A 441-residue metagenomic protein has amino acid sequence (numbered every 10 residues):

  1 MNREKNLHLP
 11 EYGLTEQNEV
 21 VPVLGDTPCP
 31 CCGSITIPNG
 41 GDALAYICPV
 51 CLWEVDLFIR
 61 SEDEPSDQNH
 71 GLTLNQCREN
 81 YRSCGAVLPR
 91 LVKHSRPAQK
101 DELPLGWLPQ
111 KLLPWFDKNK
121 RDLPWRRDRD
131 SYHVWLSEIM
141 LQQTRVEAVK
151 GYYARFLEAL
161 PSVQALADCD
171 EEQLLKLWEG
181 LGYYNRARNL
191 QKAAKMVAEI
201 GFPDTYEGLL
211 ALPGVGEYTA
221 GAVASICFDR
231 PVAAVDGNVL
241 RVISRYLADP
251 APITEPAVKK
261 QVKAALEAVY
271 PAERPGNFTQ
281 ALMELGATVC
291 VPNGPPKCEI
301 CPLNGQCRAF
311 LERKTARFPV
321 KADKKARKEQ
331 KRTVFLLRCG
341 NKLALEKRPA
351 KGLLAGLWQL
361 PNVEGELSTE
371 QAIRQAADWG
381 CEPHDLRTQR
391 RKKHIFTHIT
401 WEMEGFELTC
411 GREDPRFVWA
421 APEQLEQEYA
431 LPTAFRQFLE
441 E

Functional and structural regions predicted by a protein language model:
M1-P22, S61-L103: Short, intrinsically disordered terminal segments enriched in charged and Pro/Gly residues
T15-G25, T36-D42, L282, V289-N293: Short, flexible, mixed-charge glycine/proline-rich loop motifs that serve as phosphate/nucleic-acid-contacting
T27, Y46, T333: Residue-level detector of short, conserved catalytic/binding motifs and their immediate flanks
C29-C32, C48-C51, C298: Short cysteine-rich clusters marking metal-coordination/redox-active sites
P38-N39, L57-F58, C307-F310: Short, non-ligating residues that shape and space the ligands of small metal-coordination modules and catalytic
L44-W53, D63-L72, K314-E329: Short cysteine/histidine-rich metal-coordination sites, predominantly Zn2+-binding motifs
D101-R121, R127, A287-E441: Intrinsically disordered, low-complexity, charged terminal extensions of DNA damage-control enzymes
W115-E299, L303-E312, E382: Catalytic cores of DNA base-excision repair glycosylases
